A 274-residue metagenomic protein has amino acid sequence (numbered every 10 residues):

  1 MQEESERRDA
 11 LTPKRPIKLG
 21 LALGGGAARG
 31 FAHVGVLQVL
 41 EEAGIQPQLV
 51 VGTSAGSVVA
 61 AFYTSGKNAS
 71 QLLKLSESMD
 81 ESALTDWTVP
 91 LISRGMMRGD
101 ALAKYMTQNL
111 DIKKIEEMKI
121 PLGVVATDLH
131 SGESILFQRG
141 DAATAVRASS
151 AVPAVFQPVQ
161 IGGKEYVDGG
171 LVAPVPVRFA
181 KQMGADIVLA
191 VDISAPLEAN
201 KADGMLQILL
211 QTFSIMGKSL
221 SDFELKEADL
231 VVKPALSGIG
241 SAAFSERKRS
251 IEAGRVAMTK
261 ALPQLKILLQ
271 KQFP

Functional and structural regions predicted by a protein language model:
M1-T53, A61-P274: Patatin-like phospholipase
